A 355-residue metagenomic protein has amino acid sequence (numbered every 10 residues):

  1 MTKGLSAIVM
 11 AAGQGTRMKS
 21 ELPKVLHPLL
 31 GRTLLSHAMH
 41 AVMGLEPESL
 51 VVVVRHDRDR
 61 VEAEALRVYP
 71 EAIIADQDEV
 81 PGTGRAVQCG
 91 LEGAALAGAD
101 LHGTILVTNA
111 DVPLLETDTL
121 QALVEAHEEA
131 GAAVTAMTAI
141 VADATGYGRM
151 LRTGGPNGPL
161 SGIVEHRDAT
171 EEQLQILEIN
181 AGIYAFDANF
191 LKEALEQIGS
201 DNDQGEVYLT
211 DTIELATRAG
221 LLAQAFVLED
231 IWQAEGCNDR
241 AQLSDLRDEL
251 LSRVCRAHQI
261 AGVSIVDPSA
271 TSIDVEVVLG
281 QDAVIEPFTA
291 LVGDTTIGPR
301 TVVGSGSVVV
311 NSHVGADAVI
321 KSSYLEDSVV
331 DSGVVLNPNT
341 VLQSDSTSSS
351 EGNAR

Functional and structural regions predicted by a protein language model:
M1-S20: N-terminal nucleotide-binding beta1-loop-alpha1 segment
M1-S6, T33-A110, L114-Q121, E125 (+1 more regions): Conserved N-terminal catalytic core of the sugar/cofactor nucleotidyltransferase
L5-S6, P47-S49, V68, L91-E92 (+10 more regions): Catalytic cores of nucleotide-enabled group-transfer and carboxylate-activating enzymes in metabolic and assembly-line
A11, V54, N109, T138-A139: Short beta-strand/turn micro-motifs composed of small residues that flank or help shape donor/cofactor-binding pockets
E21-A38: Short catalytic helix/loop segments, enriched in acidic residues and glycine and frequently bearing histidine
P28, L114, A185, G236-C237: Short aromatic/basic micro-patch
L115-D203: Conserved core of the sugar-phosphate nucleotidyltransferase
Q204-R355: Left-handed beta-helix
